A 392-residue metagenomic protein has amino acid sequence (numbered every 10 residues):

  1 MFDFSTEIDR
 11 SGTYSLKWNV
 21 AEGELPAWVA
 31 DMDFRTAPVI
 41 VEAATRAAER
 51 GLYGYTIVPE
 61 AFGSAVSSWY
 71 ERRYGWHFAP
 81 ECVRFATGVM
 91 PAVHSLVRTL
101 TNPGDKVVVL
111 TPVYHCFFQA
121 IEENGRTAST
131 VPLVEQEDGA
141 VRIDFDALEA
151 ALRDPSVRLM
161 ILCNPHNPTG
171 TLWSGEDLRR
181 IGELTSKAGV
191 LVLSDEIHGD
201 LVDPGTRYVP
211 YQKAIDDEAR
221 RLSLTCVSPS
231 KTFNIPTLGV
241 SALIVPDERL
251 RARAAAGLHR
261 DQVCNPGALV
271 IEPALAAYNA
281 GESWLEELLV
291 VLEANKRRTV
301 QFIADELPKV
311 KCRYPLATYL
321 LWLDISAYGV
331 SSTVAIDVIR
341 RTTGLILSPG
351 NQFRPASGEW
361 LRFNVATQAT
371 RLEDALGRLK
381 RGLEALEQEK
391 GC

Functional and structural regions predicted by a protein language model:
M1-G88, S95, A280, L386 (+1 more regions): N-terminal small-domain helix-loop-helix segment of the aminotransferase-like
Y53-E183, D200-L201, T206-E218, G391: Conserved core of the PLP fold type I
N124, K187-A188, T343: Helix C-cap/helix->beta junction micro-motif
K213-E293: Conserved core segment of the aminotransferase class I/II
L275, V291-V300, C312-I325, S357: Conserved glycine-rich beta-strand-loop-beta hairpin in the small C-terminal domain of fold type I
V338-L347, F353-C392: PLP-dependent enzyme catalytic core of the Aspartate aminotransferase-like
